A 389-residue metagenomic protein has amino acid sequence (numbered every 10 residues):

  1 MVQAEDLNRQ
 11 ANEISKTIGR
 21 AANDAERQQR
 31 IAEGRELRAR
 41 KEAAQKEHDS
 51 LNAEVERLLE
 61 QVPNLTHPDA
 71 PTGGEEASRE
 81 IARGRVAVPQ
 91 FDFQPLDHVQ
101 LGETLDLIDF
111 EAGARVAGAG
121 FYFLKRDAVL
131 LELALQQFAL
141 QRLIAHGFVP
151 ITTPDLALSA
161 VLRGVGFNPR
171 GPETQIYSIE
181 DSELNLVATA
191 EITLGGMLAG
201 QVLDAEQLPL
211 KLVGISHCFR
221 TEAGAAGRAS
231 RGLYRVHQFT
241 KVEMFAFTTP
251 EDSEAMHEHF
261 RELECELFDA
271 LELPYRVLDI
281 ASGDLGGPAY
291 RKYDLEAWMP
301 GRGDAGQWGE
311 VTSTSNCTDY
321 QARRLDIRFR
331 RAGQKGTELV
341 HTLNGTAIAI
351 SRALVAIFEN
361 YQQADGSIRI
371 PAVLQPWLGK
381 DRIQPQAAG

Functional and structural regions predicted by a protein language model:
M1-P89, L107: N-terminal alpha-helical targeting/anchoring segments
G84-G389: TRNA-recognition modules of translation machinery and tRNA-sensing kinases, especially anticodon-binding
